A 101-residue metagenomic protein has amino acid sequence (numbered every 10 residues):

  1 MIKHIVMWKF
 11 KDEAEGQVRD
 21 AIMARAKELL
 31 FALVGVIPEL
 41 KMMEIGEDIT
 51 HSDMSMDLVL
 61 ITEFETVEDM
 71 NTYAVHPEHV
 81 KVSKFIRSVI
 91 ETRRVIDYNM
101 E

Functional and structural regions predicted by a protein language model:
M1-D57, E65-T72, Y98-E101: Short S/T/G/P-rich N-terminal loop/turn motif that feeds into the first structured element of a domain
V67-I96: C-terminal structural segments of small proteins and small subunits
